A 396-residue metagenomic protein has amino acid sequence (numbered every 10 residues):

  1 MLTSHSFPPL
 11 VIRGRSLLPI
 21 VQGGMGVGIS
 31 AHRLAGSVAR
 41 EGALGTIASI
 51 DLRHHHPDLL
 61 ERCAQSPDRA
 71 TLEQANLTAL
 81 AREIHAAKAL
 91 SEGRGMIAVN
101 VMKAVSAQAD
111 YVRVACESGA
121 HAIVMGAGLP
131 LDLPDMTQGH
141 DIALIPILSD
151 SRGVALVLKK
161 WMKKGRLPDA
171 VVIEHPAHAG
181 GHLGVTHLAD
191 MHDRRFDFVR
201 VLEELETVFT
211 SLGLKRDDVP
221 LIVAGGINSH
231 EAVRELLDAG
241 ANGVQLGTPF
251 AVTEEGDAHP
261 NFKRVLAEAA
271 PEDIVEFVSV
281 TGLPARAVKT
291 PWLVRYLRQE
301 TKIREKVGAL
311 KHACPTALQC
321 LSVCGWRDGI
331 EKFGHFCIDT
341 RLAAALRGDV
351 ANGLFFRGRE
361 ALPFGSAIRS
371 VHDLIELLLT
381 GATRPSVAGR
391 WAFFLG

Functional and structural regions predicted by a protein language model:
M1-K215, F393: Active-site entrance/lid segments in N-terminal catalytic domains of soluble metabolic enzymes
V21, H178-F198, L202-D218, I222 (+1 more regions): Conserved active-site-proximal phosphate/metal-binding subdomains
I29, I227-N228: Residue-level detector of alpha-helix initiation sites
